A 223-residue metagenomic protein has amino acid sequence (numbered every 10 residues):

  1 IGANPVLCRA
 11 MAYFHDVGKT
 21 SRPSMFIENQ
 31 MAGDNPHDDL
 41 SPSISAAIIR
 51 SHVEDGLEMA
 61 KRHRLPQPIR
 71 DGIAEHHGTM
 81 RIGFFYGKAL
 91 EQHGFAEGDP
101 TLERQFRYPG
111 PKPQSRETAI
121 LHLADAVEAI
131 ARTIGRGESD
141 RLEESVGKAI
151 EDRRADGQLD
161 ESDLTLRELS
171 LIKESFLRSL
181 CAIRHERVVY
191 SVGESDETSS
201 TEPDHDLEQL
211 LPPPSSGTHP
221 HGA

Functional and structural regions predicted by a protein language model:
I1-D156, T165: Divalent metal-dependent catalytic cores for phosphoryl transfer on phosphate-bearing substrates
V146, R184, L211-S215: Generic low-complexity, intrinsically disordered sequence content enriched in small uncharged/hydrophobic residues
G147, L166, L177, D204-E208: Generic N-terminal initiation segments characterized by hydrophobic and/or small/turn-forming residues
R153-C181: Cytosolic regulatory/linker segments at or just downstream of nucleotide-handling modules in signal-transduction
Y190-E197: C-terminal amphipathic alpha-helical interaction region
P203-A223: Long, low-complexity, intrinsically disordered segments
